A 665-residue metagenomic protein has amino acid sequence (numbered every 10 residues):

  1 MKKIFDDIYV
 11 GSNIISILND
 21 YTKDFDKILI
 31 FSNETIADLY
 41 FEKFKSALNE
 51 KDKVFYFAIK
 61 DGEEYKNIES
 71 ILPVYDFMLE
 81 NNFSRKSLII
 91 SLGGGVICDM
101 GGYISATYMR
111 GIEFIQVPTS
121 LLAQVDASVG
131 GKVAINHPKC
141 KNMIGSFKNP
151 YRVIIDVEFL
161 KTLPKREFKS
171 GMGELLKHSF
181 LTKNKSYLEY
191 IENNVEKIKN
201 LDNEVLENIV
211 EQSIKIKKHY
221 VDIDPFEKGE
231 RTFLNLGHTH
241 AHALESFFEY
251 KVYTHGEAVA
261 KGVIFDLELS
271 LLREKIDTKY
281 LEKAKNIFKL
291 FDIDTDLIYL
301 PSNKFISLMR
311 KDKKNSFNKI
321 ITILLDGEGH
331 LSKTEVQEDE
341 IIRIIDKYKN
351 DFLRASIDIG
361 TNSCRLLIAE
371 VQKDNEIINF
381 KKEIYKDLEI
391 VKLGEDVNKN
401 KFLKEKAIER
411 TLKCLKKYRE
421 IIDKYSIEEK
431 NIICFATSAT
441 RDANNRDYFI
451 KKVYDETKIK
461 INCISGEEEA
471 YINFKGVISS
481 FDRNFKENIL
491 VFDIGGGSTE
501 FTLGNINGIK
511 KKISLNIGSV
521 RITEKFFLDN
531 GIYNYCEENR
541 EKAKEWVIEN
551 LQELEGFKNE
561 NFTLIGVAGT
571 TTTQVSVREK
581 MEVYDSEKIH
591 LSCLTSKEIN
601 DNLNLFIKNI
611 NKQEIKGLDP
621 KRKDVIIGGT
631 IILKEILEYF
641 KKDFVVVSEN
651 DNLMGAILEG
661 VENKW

Functional and structural regions predicted by a protein language model:
M1-L88, T457: ATP/NTP phosphate-donor binding region
F5, Y103-N194: A glycine/threonine-rich phosphate-anchoring loop and its flanking beta-alpha core in nucleotide/phosphate-binding
S84-I104, Y108-S120, I489-F492: A short, small-residue-rich loop immediately preceding and capping a beta-strand
G93-G95, G237-T239, D358-S363, F492-S498 (+4 more regions): A short acidic Gly-Thr/Ser loop motif
V96-Y103, Q124, A243, C364-R365 (+3 more regions): Short glycine/serine/threonine-rich phosphate/pyrophosphate-binding segments that cradle anionic phosphate groups
G173-L175, I276-D351: C-terminal charged capping/lid subdomain of soluble metabolic enzymes
E189, N193-N303: Active-site segments that bind and position negatively charged phosphate/pyrophosphate groups
F352-R354, D396-K424, T437-N488, L503-W665: Helical "lid/coupling" subdomains associated with nucleotide-phosphate turnover
